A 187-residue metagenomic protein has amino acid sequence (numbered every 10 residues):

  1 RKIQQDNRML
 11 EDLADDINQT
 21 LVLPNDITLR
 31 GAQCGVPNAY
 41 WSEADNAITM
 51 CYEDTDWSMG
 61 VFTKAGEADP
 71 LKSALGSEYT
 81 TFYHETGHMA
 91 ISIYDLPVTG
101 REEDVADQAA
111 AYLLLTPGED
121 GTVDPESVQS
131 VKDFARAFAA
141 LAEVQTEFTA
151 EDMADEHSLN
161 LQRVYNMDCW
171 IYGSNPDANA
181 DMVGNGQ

Functional and structural regions predicted by a protein language model:
R1-Q4, A90-S92: Acidic/histidine-rich, surface-exposed loop or edge segments in extracytoplasmic proteins
I3-G66, L71-S73: Auxiliary, metal-adjacent structural segments of Zn-dependent hydrolase domains
Q4-E11, A68-T81, L96-D104, S158-L161: Soluble non-cytosolic domains of exported or imported proteins
D15-V22, G87-D95, A111-E119, A139 (+1 more regions): Sec-exported extracytoplasmic/periplasmic mature domains
M50, G76-D95, E103-A111: Active-site recognition of the HExxH zinc-binding catalytic motif
G60-P70, E85-L96: Substrate-binding clefts and substrate-entry loops adjacent to catalytic sites of polymer-processing enzymes acting on
R101-Q145: Post-HExxH zinc-binding segment in Zn-dependent metallohydrolases
T149-Q187: Pan-zinc metallopeptidase signature
